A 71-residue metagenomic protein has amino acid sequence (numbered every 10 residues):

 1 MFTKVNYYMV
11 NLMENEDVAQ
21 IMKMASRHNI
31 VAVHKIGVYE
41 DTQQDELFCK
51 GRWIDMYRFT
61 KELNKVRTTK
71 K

Functional and structural regions predicted by a protein language model:
M1-F2, I54: Short, aromatic- and cysteine-enriched interfacial helices/patches that mediate contacts at lipid membranes
F2-M24: N-terminal acidic leader/helix
T3, T42, T68-T69: Ala/Thr-enriched low-complexity intrinsically disordered regions
N6-M9, V31, R58: Ser/Thr- (and often Asn-) enriched beta-sheet segments in non-cytosolic proteins
V18, M22-D55: Acidic, low-complexity, intrinsically disordered interaction modules
L47-K71: Charged interaction segments
